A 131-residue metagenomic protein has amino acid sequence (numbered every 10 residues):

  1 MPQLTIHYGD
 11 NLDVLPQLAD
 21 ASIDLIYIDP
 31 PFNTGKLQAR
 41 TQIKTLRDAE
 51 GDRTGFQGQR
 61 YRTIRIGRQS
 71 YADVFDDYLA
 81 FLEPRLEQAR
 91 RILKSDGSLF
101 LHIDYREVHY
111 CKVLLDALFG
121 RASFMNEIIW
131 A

Functional and structural regions predicted by a protein language model:
M1-A131: S-adenosyl-L-methionine-dependent nucleic acid methyltransferase catalytic domains
